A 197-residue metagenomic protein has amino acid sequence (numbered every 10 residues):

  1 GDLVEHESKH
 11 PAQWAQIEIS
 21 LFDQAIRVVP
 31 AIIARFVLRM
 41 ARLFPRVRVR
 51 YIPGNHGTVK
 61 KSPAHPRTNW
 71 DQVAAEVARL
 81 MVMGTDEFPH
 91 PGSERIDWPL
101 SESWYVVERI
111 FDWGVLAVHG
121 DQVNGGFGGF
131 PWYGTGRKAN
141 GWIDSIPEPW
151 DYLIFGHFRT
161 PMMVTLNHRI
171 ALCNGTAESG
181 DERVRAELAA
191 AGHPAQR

Functional and structural regions predicted by a protein language model:
G1-G84: Core catalytic region of metal-dependent phosphoesterases/phosphodiesterases, especially metallo-beta-lactamase-like
A41, T68-S103, F111-R197: Conserved beta-sheet core of the metallophosphoesterase superfamily
R46-N55, S93-V106: Acidic carboxylate-rich catalytic motifs and surrounding loops in phosphoryl-/glycosyl-chemistry enzymes
